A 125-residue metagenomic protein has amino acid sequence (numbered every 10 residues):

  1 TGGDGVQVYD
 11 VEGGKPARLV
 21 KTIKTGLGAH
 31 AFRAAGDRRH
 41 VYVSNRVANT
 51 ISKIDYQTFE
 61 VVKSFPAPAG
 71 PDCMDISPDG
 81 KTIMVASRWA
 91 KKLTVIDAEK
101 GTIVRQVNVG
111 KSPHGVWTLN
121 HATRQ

Functional and structural regions predicted by a protein language model:
T1-Q125: Predominantly soluble domains enriched in secretory-pathway, periplasmic, or organellar proteins
